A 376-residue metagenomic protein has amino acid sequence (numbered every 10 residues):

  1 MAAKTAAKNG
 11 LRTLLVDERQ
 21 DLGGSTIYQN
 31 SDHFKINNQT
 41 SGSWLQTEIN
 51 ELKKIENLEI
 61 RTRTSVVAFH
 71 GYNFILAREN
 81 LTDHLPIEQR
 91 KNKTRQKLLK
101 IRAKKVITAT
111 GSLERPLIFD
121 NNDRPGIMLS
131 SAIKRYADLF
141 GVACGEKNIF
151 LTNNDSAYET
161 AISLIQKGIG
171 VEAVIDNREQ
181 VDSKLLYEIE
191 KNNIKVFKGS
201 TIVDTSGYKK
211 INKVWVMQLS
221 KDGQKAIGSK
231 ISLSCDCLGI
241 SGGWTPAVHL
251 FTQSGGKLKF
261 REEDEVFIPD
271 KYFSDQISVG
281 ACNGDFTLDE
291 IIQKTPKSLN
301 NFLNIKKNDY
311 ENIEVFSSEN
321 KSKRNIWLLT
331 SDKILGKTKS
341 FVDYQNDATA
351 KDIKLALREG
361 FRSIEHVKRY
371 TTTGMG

Functional and structural regions predicted by a protein language model:
M1-G376: Residues forming the flavin
